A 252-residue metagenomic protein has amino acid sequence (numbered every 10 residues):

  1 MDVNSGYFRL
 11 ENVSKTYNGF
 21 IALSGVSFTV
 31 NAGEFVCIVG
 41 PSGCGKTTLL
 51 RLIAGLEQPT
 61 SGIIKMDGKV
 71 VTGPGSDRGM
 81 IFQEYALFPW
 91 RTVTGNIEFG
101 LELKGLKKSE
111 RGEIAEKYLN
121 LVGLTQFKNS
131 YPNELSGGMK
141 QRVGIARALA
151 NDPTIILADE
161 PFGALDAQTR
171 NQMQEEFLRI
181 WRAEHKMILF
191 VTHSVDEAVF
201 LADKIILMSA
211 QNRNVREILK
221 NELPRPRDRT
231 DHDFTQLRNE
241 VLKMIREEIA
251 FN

Functional and structural regions predicted by a protein language model:
V39-P41: The feature captures the beta-strand-to-loop junction immediately N-terminal to the Walker
A54: Helix-to-loop junction immediately C-terminal to a conserved catalytic motif
G62-P74: Conserved ABC transporter NBD signature motif
F82, T94-E102, G112, E116 (+1 more regions): Short helical segment in ABC ATPase nucleotide-binding domains corresponding to the A-loop/adjacent helical element
E102, S109-F127, R179: Conserved ABC ATPase "signature" region
S130-N133, N151: Conserved signature/switch motifs of ABC ATPase nucleotide-binding domains
I156-D159: Catalytic Walker B motif of ABC-type/P-loop ATPase nucleotide-binding domains
